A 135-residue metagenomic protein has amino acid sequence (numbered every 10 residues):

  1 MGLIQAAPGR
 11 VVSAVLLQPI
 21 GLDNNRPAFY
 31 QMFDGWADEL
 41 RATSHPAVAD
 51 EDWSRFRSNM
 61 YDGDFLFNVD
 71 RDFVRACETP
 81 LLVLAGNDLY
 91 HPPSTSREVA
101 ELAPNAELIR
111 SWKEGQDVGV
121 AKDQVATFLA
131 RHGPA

Functional and structural regions predicted by a protein language model:
M1-G2, R71, R97: Active-site phosphate/pyrophosphate- and oxyanion-stabilizing loops and adjacent acidic/basic residues in soluble
M1-L40: Flexible "cap/lid" loop of the alpha/beta hydrolase fold
L16, L82-V83: Structural beta-sheet core signal
H45-D70, C77: Hydrophobic, aromatic-rich cap/lid helix
A76-C77, V83-A85: Short beta-strand/loop motif that positions the catalytic acidic residue of the alpha/beta-hydrolase fold
L89-T95: Conserved alpha/beta-hydrolase "acid-adjacent" motif
N105-A135: Catalytic active-site module of serine/aspartate enzymes centered on a nucleophile-bearing elbow/loop
